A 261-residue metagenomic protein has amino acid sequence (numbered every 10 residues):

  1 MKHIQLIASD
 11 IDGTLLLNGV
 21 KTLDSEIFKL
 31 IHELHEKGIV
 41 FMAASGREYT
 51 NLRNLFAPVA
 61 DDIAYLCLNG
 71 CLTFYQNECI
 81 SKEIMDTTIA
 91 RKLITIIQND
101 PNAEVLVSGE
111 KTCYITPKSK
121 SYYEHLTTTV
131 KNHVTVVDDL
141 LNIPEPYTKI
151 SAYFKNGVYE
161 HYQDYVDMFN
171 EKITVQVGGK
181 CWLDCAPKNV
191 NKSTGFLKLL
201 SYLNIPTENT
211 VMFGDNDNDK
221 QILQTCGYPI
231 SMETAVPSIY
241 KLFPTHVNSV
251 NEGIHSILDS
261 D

Functional and structural regions predicted by a protein language model:
H3-V20, L223: Asp-based phosphoryl-transfer active-site loop
T22-S121: Active-site phosphate-binding/coordination module
H35, Q98-N99, D167, Q224 (+1 more regions): Anion (oxyanion) recognition and catalysis
G38-M42, D61-I63, T148-K149, E208-T210 (+1 more regions): Short active-site oxyanion
N51-N54, H161, G195, Q221-I222 (+2 more regions): Phosphate- and divalent-cation-binding pockets in alpha/beta enzyme and binding domains that engage nucleotide-derived
D62-L68, E83, T127-T128, V175 (+2 more regions): Short hydrophobic/aromatic-enriched beta-strand-loop microsegments
N102-F213, D217, Q221-I222, T234: Conserved acidic, metal-coordinating active-site core of Asp-based, Mg2+-dependent phosphoryl-transfer enzymes
T225, P229-D261: Asp-based, Mg2+/Mn2+-dependent phosphohydrolase catalytic module
